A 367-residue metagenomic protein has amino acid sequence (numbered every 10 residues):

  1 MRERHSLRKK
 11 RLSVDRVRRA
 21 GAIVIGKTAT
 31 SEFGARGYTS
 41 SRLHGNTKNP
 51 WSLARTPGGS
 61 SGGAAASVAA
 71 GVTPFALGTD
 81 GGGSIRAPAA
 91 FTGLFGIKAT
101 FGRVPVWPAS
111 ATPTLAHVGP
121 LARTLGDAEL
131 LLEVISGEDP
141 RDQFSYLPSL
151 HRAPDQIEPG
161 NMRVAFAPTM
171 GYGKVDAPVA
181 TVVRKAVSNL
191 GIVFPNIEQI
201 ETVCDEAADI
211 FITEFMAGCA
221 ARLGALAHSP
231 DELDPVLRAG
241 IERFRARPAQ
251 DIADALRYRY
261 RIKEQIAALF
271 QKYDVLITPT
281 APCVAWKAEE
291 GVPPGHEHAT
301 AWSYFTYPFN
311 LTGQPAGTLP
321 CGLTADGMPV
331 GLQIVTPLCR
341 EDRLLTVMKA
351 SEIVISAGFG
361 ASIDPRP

Functional and structural regions predicted by a protein language model:
M1-K10: Enzymes and membrane/adaptor proteins characterized by extended Gly/Ser/Thr/Asp/Glu-rich, aromatic-dotted
K10-R11, A177-E201, L223-P230, I252 (+1 more regions): Acyltransferase
K10-R11, D15-I135, N310-C321, M328-G331: Short glycine/serine-rich loop segments
K98-K185, I355-P367: A short helix-breaking turn/cap at a secondary-structure junction
P120, M328-P337, L344-M348: Short, well-ordered beta-strand elements
E158-A167, E214-A267, P315-P329: Short helix-loop capping/hinge segments that flank enzyme active sites or metal/cofactor-binding pockets
Q265, E297-P320: Small-aliphatic-rich amphipathic alpha-helix that forms the alpha element of a beta-alpha
